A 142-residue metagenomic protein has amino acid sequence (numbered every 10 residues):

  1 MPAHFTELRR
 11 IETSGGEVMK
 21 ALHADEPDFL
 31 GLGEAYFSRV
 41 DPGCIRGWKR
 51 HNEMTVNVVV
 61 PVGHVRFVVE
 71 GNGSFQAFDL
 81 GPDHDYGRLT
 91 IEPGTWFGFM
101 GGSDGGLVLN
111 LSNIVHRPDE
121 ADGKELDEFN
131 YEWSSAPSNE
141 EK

Functional and structural regions predicted by a protein language model:
M1-G87, S103-K142: Non-catalytic, conserved peripheral segments adjacent to functional cores
Y86-G98: Conserved SET/PR-domain catalytic core that frames the SAM/AdoMet-binding pocket
